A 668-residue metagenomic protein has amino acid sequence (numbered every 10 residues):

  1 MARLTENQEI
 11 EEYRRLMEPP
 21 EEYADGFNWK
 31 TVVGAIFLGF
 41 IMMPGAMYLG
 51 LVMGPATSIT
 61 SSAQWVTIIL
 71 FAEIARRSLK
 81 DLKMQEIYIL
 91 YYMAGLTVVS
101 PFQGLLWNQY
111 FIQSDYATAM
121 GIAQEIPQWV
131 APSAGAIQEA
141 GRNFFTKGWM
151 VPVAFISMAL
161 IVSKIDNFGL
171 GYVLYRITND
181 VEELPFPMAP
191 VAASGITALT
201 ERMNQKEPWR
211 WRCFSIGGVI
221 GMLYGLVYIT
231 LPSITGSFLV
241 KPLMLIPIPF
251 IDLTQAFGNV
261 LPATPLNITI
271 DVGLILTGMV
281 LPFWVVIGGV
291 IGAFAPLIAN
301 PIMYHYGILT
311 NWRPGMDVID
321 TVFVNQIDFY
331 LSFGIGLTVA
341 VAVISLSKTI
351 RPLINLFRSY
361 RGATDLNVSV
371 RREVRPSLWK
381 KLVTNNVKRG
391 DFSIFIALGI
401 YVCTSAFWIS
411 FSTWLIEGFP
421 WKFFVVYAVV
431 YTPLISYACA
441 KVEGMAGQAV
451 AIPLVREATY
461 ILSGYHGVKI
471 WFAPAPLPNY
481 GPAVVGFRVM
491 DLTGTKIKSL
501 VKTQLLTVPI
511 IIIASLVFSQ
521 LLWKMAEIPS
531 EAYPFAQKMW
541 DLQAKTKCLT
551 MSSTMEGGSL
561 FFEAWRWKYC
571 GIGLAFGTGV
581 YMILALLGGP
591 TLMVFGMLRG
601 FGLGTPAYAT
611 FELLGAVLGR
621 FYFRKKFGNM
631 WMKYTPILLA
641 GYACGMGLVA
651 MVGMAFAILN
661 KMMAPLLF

Functional and structural regions predicted by a protein language model:
M1-F668: Alpha-helical multipass membrane-protein architecture
